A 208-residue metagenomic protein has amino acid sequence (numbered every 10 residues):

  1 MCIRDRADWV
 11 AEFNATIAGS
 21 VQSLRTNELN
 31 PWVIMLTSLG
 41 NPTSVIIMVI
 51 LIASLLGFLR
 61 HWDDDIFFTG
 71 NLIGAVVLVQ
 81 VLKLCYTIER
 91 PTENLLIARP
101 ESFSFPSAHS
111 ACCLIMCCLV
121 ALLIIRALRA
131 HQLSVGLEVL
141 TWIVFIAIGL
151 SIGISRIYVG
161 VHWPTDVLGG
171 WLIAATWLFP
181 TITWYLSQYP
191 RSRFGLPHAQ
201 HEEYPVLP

Functional and structural regions predicted by a protein language model:
I3-S44, L84-I97: N-terminal transmembrane-helix/juxtamembrane module of multi-pass inner/ER membrane proteins
E12-A15, M48-V49, L55-V135, V206: Membrane-interface loops
G19, F67-L72, V167-W171: Alpha-helical transmembrane segments of multi-pass membrane proteins, especially transporters and channels
P31, I47-S54, G149-G153: Hydrophobic, membrane-inserted alpha-helices
L36-T37, K83, F105, H162: Residue-level signal for helical boundary/lining positions with a hydrophobic bias
N41-I47, W142-I146: Short hydrophobic alpha-helical membrane-embedded segments
L95-P208: Membrane-embedded catalytic cores of phosphoryl/pyrophosphoryl-handling enzymes
